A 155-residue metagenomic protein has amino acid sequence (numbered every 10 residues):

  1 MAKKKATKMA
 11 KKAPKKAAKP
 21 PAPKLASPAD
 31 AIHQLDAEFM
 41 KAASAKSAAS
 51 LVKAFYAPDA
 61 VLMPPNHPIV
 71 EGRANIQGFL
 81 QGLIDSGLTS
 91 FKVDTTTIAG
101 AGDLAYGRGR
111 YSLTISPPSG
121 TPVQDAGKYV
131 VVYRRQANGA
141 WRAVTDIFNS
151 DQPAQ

Functional and structural regions predicted by a protein language model:
A2-P58, A154-Q155: Short, low-complexity N-terminal intrinsically disordered segments enriched in polar/charged residues
K15, D94-A101, D146-Q152: Glycine-rich beta-strand-turn "strand-cap" elements at beta-sheet edges
A26-L35, A48-D103, R110, V123-D125: A solvent-exposed, acidic/Ser-Thr-rich amphipathic alpha-helical stretch
H67-I69, L113, N149-D151: Solvent-exposed loop/turn segments at secondary-structure junctions within structured extracellular/periplasmic domains
I98-A105, G120-T121, R134-W141: A short, structured loop/turn motif at beta-sheet edges
G109-I115: Generic short beta-strand segments
P118-G120, P153-Q155: A short, polar/proline- and glycine-enriched secondary-structure boundary/capping micro-motif
A126-A154: Short beta-strand edge/turn micro-motifs at domain boundaries
